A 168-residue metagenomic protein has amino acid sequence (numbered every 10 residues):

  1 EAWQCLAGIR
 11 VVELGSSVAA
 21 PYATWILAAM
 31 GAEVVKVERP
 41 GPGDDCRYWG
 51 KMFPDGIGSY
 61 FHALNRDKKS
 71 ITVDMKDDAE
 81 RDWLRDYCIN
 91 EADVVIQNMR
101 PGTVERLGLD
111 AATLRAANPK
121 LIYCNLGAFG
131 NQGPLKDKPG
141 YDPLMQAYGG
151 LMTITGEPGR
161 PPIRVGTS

Functional and structural regions predicted by a protein language model:
E1-S168: N-terminal helix-loop segment corresponding to the beta1-alpha1 unit of nucleotide/adenylate-binding folds
